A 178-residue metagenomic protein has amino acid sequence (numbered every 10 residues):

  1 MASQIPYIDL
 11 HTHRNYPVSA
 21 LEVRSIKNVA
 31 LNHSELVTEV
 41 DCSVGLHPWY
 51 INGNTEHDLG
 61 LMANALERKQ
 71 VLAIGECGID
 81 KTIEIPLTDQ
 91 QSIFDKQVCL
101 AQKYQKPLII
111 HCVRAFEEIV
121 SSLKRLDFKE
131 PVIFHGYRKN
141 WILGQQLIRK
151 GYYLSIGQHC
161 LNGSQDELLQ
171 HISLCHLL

Functional and structural regions predicted by a protein language model:
M1-L178: Mid-domain alpha/beta scaffold segments of enzyme catalytic cores
